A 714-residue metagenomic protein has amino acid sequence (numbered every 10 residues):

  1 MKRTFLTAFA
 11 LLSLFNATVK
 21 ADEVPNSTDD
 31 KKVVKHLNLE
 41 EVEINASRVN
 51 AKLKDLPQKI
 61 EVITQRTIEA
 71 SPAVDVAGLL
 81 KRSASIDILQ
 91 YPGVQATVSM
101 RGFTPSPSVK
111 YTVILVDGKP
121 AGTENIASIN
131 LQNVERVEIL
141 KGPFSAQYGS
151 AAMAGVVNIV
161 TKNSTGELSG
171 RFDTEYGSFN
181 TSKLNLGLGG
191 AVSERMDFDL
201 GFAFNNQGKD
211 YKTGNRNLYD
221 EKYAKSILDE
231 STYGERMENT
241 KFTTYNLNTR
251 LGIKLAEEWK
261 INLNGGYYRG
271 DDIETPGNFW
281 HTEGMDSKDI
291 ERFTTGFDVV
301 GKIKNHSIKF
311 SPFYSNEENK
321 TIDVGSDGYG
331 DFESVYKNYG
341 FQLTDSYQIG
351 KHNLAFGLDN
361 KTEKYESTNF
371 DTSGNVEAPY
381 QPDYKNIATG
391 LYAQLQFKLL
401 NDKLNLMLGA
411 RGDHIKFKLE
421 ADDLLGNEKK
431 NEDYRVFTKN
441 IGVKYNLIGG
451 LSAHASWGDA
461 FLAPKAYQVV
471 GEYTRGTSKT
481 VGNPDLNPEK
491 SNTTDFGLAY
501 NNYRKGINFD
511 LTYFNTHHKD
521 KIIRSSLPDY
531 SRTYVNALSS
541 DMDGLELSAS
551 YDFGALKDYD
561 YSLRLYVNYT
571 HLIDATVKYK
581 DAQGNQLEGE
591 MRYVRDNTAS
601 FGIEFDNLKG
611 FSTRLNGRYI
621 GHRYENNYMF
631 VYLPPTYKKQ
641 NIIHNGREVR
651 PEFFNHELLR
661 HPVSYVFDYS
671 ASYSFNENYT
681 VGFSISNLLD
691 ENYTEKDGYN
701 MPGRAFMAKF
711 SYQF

Functional and structural regions predicted by a protein language model:
E23, Q207, Y211, E238-T244 (+2 more regions): Flexible loop and strand-edge segments within Gram-negative outer membrane beta-barrel domains
A77-K119: Extracytoplasmic beta-strand/coil segments of soluble accessory domains associated with Gram-negative outer-membrane
T112, D117-S145: Short acidic/polar hinge/loop motifs at secondary-structure boundaries that mediate gating or recognition
N133-E135, A146-N158, K162-L218, K241-L247: Outer-membrane beta-barrel translocator/receptor signature
N180-N206, L218-D271, E291-D298, K302-N305 (+2 more regions): Transmembrane beta-barrel wall of Gram-negative outer-membrane proteins
A256, K351, D359, P379-N508 (+3 more regions): Structural signature of Gram-negative outer-membrane beta-barrels, strongest in the C-terminal barrel of TonB-dependent
S307-D323, K364, N369, N446 (+3 more regions): Membrane-embedded beta-barrel scaffold of Gram-negative outer-membrane proteins
K398-L406, G506-N508, Y513-H518, V535-M629: Gram-negative outer-membrane beta-barrel transporters
